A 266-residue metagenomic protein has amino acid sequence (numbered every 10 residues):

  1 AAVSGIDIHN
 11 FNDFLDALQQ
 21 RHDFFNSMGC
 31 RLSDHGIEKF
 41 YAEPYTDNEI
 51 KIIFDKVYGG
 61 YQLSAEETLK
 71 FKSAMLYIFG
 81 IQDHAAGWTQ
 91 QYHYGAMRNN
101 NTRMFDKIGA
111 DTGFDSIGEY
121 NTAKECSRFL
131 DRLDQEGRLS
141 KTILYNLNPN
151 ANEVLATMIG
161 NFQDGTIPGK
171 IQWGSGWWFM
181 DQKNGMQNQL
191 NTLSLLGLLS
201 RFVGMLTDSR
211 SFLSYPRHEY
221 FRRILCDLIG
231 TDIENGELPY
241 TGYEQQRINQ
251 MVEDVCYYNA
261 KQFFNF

Functional and structural regions predicted by a protein language model:
A1-K141, N150-P168, G185-G204, R222-L225 (+1 more regions): Histidine/acidic residue-rich metal-binding segments in metalloenzymes
S33, D208, A260: A residue-level signal for conserved active-site and pocket-lining positions in enzyme catalytic cores
Q91-Y94, T142-L147, W173-G176, L199-R217: Short acidic/histidine-rich active-site segments
F114, S140, W173-S175, S209 (+1 more regions): Short beta-alpha connecting loops at secondary-structure transitions that line or flank enzyme active sites
N146-N148, V252-E253: Acidic carboxylate-rich catalytic motifs and surrounding loops in phosphoryl-/glycosyl-chemistry enzymes
W178-M180: Conserved blade-ending motifs and adjacent loop-strand segments that build the rim/top face of beta-propeller domains
L199-R201, P216-F266: Mid-to-C-terminal alpha-helical segments outside catalytic/metal-binding sites
